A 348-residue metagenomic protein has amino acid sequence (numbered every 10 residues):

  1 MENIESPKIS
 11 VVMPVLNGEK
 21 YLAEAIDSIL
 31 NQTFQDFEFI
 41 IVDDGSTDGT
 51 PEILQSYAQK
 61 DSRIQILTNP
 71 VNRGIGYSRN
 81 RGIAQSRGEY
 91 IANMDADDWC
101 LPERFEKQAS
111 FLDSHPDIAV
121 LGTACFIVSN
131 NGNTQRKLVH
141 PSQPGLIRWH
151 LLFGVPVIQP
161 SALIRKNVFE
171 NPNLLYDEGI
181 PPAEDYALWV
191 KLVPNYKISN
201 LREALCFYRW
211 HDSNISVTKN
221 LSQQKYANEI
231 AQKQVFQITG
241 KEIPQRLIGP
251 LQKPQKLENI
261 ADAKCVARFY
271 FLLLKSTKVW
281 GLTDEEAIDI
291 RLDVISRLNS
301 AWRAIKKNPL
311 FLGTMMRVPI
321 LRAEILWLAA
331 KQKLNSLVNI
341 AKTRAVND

Functional and structural regions predicted by a protein language model:
M1-S28: N-proximal low-complexity "stem/linker" segments adjacent to membrane-targeting elements
V11, A84, T123, P141-P254: Conserved nucleotide-sugar donor-binding catalytic segment
D27-D36: Short, acidic, metal-binding catalytic loop of nucleotide-sugar glycosyltransferases
D43-E52, V71, D95: A conserved acidic beta->alpha catalytic loop
N69-S86, K107: Glycine-rich, basic loop-to-helix element that forms the pyrophosphate-binding segment of sugar-nucleotide handling
I91: Short aromatic/hydrophobic "clamp" motif used to bind/position activated sugar donors
E103-Q135: Conserved donor NDP-sugar-binding/catalytic core segment of glycosyltransferases
W210-D348: C-terminal subregions of glycosyltransferases and related glycan-biosynthesis enzymes
